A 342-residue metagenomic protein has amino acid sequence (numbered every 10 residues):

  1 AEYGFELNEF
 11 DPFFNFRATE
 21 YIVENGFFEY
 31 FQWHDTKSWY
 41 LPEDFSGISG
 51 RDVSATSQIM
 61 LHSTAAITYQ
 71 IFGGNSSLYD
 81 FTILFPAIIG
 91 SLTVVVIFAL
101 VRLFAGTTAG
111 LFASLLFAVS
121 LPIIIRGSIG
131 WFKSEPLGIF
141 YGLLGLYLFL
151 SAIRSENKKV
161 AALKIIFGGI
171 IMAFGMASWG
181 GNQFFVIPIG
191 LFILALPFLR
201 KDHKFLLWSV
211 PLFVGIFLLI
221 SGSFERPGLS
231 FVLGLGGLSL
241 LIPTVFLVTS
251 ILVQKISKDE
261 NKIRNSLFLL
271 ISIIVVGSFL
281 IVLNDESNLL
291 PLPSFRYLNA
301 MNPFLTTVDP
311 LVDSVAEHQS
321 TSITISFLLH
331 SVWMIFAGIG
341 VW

Functional and structural regions predicted by a protein language model:
A1-E2, F10, L111, T249-V275 (+1 more regions): Start-transfer (signal-anchor) and selected internal transmembrane alpha helices of multi-pass inner/ER membrane
A1-P12, R17-A18, E24-H34, W39-Y40 (+3 more regions): Transmembrane signal-anchor helices characteristic of membrane glycosylation enzymes that use polyprenol
F14, A18-I22, K37-N75, G175: Short hydrophobic/aromatic helix or loop-helix immediately within or flanking a transmembrane segment in polytopic
W33-W39, L84-L103, A109-E156, V160-F198 (+1 more regions): Membrane-embedded helix bundles of polyisoprenyl
S46-S63, G73-V95, S128-F132, P136: Loop-to-helix entry region of an early transmembrane alpha helix in multi-pass inner-membrane enzymes
T68, L144-L148, M172, I193 (+4 more regions): Hydrophobic core segments of alpha-helical transmembrane domains in multi-pass membrane transport and ion-translocation
R154, F185-L267: Perimembrane helix-loop-helix junctions
L235-I251, L267-W342: Alpha-helical transmembrane segments at the extracellular/periplasmic loop-to-helix junctions of multi-pass membrane
